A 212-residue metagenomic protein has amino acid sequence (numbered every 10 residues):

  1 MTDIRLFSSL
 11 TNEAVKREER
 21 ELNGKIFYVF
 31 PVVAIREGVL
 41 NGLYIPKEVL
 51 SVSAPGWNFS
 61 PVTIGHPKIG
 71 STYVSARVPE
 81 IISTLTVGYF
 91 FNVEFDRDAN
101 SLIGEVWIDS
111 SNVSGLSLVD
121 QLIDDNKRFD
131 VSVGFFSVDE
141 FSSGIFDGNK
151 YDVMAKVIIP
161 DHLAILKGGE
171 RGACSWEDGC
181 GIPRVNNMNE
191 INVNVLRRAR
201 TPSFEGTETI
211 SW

Functional and structural regions predicted by a protein language model:
M1-W212: Signature of dsDNA virion morphogenesis modules
